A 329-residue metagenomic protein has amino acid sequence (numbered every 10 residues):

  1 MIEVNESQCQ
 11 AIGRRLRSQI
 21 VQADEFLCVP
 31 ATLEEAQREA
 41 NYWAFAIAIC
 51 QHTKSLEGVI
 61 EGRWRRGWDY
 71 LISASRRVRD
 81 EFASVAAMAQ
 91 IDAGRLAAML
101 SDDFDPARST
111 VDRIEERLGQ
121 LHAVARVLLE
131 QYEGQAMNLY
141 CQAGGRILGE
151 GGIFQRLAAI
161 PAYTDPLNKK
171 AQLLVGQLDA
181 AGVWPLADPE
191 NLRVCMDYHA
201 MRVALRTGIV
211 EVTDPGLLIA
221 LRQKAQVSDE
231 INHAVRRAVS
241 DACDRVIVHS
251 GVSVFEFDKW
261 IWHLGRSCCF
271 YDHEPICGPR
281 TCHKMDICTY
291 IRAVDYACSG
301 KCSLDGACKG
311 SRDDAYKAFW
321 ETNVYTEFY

Functional and structural regions predicted by a protein language model:
M1-Y329: HhH-family (HhH-GPD) DNA N-glycosylase catalytic core used in base-excision repair
